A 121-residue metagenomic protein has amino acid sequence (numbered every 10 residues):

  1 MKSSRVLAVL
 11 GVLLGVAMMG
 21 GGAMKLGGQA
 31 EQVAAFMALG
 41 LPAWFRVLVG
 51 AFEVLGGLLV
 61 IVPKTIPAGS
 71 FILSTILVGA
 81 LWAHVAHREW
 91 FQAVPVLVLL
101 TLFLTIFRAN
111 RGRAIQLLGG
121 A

Functional and structural regions predicted by a protein language model:
M1-A23, V62-A121: Extended, low-polarity transmembrane helix blocks
M19-F45: Solvent-exposed, well-ordered loop and adjacent helix/strand elements within mature globular domains that form
G20, L41-I61, T75: Core segments of alpha-helical transmembrane spans in multipass integral membrane proteins
